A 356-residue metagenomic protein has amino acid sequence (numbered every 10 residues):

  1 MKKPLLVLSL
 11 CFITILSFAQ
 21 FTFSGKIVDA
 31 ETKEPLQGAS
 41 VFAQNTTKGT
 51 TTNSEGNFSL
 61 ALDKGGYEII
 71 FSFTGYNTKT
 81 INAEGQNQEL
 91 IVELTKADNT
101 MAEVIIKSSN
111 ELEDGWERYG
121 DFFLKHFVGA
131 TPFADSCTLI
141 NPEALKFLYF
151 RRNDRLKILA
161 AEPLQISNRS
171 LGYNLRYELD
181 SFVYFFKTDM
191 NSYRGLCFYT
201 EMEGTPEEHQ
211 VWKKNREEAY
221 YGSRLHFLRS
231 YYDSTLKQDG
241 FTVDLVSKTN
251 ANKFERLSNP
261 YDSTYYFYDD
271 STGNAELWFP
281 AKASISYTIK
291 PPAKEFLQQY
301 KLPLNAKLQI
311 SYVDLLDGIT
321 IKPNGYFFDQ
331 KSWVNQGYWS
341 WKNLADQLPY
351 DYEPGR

Functional and structural regions predicted by a protein language model:
M1-S24, V41: Bacterial Sec-dependent N-terminal signal peptides
F23, A30-N45: Short, ordered, surface-exposed loop/turn motifs in non-cytosolic proteins
F23-D29, G56-F58, V92, V104: A short, amphipathic beta-strand motif
A39-A43, I69, I106: Hydrophobic beta-strand segments
A43, I70-I81: A short, solvent-exposed loop/turn motif at the edges and junctions of modular extracellular/periplasmic domains
T46-N57: Short, acidic Ser/Thr/Gly-rich low-complexity loop/linker segments typical of extracellular and cell-surface proteins
T50, N77-L90: Structured interaction patches on ligand/partner-binding surfaces of diverse proteins
L90-R356: Surface-exposed, low-complexity/disordered segments and acidic/polar micro-motifs at processing/linker regions
